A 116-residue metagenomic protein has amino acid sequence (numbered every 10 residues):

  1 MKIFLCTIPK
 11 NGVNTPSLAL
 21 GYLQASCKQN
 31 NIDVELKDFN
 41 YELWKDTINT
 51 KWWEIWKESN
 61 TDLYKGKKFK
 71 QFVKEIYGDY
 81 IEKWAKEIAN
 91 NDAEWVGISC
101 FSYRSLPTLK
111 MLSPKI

Functional and structural regions predicted by a protein language model:
M1-I116: A short, structured N-terminal alpha-helical element that caps or precedes a catalytic domain
